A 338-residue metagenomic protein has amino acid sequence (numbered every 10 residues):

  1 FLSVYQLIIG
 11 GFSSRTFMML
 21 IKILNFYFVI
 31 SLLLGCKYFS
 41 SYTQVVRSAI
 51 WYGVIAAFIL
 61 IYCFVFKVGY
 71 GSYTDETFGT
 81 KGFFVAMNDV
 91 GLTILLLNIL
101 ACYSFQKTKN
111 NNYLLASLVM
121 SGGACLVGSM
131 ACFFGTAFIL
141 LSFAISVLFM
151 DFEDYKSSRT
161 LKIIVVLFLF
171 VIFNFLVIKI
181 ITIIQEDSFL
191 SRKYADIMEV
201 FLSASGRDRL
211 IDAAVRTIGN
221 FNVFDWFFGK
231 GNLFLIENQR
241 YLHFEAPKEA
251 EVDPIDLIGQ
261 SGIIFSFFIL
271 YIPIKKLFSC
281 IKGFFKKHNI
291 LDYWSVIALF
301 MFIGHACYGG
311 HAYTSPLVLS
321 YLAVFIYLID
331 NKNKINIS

Functional and structural regions predicted by a protein language model:
F1-S3, L7, G11-K37, I50-G53: Aromatic-anchored transmembrane helix interface
F1-V4, Q44-R47, S104-N111, D154-S157 (+2 more regions): Transmembrane signal-anchor hairpin modules in multi-pass inner-membrane enzymes, especially those that act on
V46-G71, V85-M150: Alpha-helical transmembrane segments of multi-pass inner-membrane proteins
W51-I59, Y155-K179: Hydrophobic alpha-helical membrane-interfacial segments at the cytosolic entry of transmembrane helices
Y70-T74, F78-K81, M198-S261: Long extracytoplasmic/lumenal interhelical loops at the membrane interface of multi-pass membrane proteins
L97-I99, L140-L141, W294-H305, G310-S338: Transmembrane alpha-helices of multi-pass inner-membrane enzymes
N111-L114, Q260-I303, N331: Hydrophobic transmembrane alpha-helices and their immediate junctions
R159-I163, F175-A213, L235-R240: Flexible juxtamembrane loops connecting transmembrane helices in multi-pass membrane enzymes that build or modify
